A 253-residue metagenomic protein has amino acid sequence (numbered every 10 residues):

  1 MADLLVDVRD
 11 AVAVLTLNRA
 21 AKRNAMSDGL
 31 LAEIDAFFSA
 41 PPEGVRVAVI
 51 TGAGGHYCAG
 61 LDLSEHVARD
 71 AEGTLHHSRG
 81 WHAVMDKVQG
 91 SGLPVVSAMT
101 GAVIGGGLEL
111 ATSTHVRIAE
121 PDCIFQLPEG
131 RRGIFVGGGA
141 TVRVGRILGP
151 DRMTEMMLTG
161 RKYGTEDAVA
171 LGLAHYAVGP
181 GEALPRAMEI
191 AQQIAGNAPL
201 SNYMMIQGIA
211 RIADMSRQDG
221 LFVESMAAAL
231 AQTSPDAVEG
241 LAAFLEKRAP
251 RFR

Functional and structural regions predicted by a protein language model:
M1-A53, E72, D86: Conserved CoA-thioester-binding segment of acyl-CoA-metabolizing enzymes
L15, I50, D62, L110-T112 (+3 more regions): Hydrophobic/aromatic residues within transmembrane alpha-helices of multi-pass small-molecule transporters
G29-E33, G80, K87, R186 (+3 more regions): Charged catalytic carboxylate motif
G44, G52-K87, V103, R131 (+1 more regions): Glycine- (often His-adjacent) and acidic-residue-rich active-site loop that binds/positions the CoA thioester
D86-L200, S225, A229-S234, E239 (+1 more regions): Crotonase-fold acyl-CoA enzyme core
I206-M215: Short, charged, surface-exposed hinge/linker loops at domain edges that act as mobile lids or interdomain connectors
A213, A249-R253: Short C-terminal tail/terminal secondary-structure segment of NAD(P)H-dependent dehydrogenase/reductase domains
